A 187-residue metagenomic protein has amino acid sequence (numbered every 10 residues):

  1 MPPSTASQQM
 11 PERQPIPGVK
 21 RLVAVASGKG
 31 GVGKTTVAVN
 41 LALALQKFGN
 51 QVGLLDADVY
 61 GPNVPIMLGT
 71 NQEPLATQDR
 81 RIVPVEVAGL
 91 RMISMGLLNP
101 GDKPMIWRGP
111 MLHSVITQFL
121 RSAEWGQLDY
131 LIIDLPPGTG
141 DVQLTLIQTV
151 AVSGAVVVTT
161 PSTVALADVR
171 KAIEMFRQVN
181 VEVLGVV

Functional and structural regions predicted by a protein language model:
M1-G28, E73: Extreme N-terminal, non-catalytic leader segments that precede Walker-type/kinase nucleotide-binding cores
I16, G61, G109, H113-T117 (+3 more regions): Amphipathic alpha-helical transducer elements in NTP-driven molecular machines
V19, G30, D56, V64 (+4 more regions): Residue-level signature of catalytic and energy-coupling elements of molecular machines, predominantly ATP/GTP-dependent
R21-D58: Walker A/P-loop phosphate-binding motif and the immediately C-terminal alpha-helix
L22, F48, I66-N71, G96 (+4 more regions): Conserved, well-folded catalytic cores of nucleic-acid-processing and energy-transducing macromolecular machines
Q51-W107, H113, L120-R121: Phosphate-binding loop that captures ATP/GTP phosphates
L98-L146: Phosphate-binding/switch loop-helix module in NTP-utilizing enzymes
D129-Y130, P136-V187: Conserved catalytic-core segment of NTP-binding enzymes
